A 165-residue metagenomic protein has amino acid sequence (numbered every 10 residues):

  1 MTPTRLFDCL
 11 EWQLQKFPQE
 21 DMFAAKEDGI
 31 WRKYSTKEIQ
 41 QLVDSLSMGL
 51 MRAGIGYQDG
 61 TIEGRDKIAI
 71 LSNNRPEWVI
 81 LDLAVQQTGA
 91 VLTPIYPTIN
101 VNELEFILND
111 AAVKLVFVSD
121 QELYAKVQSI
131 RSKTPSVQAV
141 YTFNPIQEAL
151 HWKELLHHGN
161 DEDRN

Functional and structural regions predicted by a protein language model:
T2-M22, Q41, M51: A short N-terminal helical cap/helix-turn-helix that marks the beginning of AMP-binding/adenylate-forming
M22-L83, N100-E105, K153-H157: Conserved AMP-binding/adenylate-forming core of the ANL superfamily
D66, K114, Q138: Short acidic/polar active-site loop segments enriched in Thr and Asp
L71-S72, V118-Q121, F143-N144: Structural motif
G89: Structured binding elements
P97-S129: Conserved ATP-dependent adenylate/AMP-binding module captured primarily in the ANL superfamily
Y124-N165: ANL superfamily adenylate-forming
